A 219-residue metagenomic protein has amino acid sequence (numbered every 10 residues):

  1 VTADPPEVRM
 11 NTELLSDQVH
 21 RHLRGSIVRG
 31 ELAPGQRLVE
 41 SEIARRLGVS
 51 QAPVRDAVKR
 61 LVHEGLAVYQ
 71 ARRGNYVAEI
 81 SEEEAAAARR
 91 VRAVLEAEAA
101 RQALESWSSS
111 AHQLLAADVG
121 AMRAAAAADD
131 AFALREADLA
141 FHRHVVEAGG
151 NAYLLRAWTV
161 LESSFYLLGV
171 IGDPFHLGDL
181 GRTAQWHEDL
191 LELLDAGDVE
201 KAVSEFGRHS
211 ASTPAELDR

Functional and structural regions predicted by a protein language model:
V1-E105, Y153, P214-R219: Short linear motifs at protein or domain termini
N11, A116-R123, A128, S163 (+1 more regions): C-terminal all-alpha effector/ligand-binding and dimerization domain of prokaryotic HTH-type transcriptional repressors
D17, A93, S109, Q113-A116 (+1 more regions): Amphipathic alpha-helical repeat elements characteristic of tetratricopeptide repeat
V62-V68, T159-S164, G178-G181: Mobile beta-alpha loop/short-helix "lid" or hinge segments that flank ligand
E84, S108-A111, D130-L134, G150 (+4 more regions): Residue-level recognition of alpha-helical structural elements
A88, L115, L134, D138 (+5 more regions): Hydrophobic packing residues in well-ordered alpha-helices of helical domains and bundles
V91-W107, L139-L177: Hydrophobic, amphipathic alpha-helical faces that serve as interaction scaffolds
E96-A124: Amphipathic alpha-helical dimerization/coiled-coil segments that flank or bridge DNA-binding/regulatory modules
